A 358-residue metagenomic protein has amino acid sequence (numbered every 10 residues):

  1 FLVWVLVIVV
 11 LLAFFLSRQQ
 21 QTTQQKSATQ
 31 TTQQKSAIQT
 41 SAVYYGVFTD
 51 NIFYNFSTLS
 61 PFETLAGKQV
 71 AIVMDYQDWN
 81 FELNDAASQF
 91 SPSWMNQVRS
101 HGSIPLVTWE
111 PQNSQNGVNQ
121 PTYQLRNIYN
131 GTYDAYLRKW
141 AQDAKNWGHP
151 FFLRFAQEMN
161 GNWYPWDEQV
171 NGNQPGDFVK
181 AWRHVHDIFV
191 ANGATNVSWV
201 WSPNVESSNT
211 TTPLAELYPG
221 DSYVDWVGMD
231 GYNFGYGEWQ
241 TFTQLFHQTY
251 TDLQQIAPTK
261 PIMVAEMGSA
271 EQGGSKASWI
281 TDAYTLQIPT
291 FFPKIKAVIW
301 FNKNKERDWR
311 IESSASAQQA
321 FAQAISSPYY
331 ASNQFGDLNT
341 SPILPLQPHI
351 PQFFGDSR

Functional and structural regions predicted by a protein language model:
L2-F14: Hydrophobic membrane-insertion alpha-helices, especially the h-region of bacterial N-terminal signal peptides
Q34-A86, P342-G355: Boundary/entry segment of secreted carbohydrate-active catalytic domains
Q39-I52, F151, K260-D356: Substrate-binding cleft of secreted/luminal carbohydrate-active enzymes
V47-F48, A156, W182, H186-T212 (+2 more regions): Aromatic-lined carbohydrate-recognition surfaces of secreted/lumenal glycan-active proteins
F48-T58, Q77-W94, N113-Q115, N127-Y136 (+4 more regions): Acidic-and-aromatic substrate-binding clefts and catalytic sites of carbohydrate-active enzymes
L59-K68, Q89-V107, K139-G148, E216-S222 (+2 more regions): Acidic (Asp/Glu)-rich catalytic clusters
W79, L83-W201, F321, I343-F354: Substrate-binding cleft of extracellular glycoside hydrolase catalytic domains
Q89-E110, Y223-G273: Glycoside hydrolase catalytic-domain groove-lining segments
